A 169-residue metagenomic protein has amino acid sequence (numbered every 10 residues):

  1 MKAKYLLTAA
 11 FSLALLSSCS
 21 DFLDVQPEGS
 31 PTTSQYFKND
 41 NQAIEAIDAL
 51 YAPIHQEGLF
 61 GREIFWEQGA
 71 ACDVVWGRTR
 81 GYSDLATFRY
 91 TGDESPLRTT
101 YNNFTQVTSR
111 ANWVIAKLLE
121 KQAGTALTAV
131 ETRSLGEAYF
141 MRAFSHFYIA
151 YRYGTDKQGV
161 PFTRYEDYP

Functional and structural regions predicted by a protein language model:
M1-K4: Positively charged n-region of N-terminal signal peptides that target proteins for export
L6-F11: Sec-dependent N-terminal signal peptides
C19-W66, R89: Membrane-proximal, proline-rich intrinsically disordered regions
T32-F37, E94-Y101, P169: Second-shell loop/turn segments in exported
I44, D48, A52, R80-Y153: Conserved, well-structured interaction surfaces
H55-R62, D73-R78, S145-D156: Secretory-pathway/luminal and periplasmic proteins that interact with or process carbohydrate-rich
Y153-P169: Short coil/linker segments at helix-helix boundaries
